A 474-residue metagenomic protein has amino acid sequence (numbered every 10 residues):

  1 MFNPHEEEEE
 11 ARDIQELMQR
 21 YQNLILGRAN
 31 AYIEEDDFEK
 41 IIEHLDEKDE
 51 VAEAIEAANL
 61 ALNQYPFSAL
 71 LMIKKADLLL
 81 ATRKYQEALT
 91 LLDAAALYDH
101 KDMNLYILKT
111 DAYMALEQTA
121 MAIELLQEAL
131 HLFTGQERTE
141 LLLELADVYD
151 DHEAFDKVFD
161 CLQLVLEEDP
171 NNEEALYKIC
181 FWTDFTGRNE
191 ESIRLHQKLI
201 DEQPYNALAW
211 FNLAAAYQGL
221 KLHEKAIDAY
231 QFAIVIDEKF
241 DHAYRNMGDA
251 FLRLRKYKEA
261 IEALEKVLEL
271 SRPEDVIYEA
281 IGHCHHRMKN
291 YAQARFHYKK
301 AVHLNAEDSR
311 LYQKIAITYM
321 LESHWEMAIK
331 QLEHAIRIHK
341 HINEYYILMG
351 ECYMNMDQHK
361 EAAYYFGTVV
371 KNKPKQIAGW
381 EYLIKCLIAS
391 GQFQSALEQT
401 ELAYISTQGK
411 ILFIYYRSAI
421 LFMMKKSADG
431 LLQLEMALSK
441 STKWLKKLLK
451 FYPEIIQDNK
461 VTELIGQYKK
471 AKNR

Functional and structural regions predicted by a protein language model:
D36, L70, N104, R138-E140 (+11 more regions): Start-of-helix register in tetratricopeptide repeats
A61, A94-A95, E128-A129, L164-V165 (+8 more regions): Canonical positions in the second alpha-helix
Q64, L97-D99, L132-T134, E168 (+8 more regions): Structural marker of alpha-solenoid helical repeat scaffolds
